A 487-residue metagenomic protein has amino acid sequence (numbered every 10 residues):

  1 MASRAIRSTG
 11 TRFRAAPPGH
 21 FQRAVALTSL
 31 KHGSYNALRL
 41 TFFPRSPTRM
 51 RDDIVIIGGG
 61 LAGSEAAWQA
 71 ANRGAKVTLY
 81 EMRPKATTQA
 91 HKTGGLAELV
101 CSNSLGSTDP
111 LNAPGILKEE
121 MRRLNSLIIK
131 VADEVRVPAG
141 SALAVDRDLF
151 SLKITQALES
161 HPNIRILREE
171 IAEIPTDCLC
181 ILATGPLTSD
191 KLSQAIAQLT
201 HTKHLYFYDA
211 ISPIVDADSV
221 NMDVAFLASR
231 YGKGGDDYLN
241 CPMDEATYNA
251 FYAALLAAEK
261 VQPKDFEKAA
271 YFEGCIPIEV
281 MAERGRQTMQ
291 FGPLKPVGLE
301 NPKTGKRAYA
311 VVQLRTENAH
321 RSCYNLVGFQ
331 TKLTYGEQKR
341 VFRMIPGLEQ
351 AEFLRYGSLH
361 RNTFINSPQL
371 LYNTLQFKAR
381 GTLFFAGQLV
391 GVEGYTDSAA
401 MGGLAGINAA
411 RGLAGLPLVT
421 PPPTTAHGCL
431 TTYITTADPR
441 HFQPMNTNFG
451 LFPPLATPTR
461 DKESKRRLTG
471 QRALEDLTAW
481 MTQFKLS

Functional and structural regions predicted by a protein language model:
Y35, T41-T48: Short, positively charged and aromatic/hydrophobic N-terminal segments
I54-T78: N-terminal Rossmann-like FAD-binding beta1-loop-alpha1 element of flavoenzymes
Q69-A75, L79-I129, P423-H427, T431: N-terminal FAD cofactor-binding segment of flavoenzymes
D109-T155, E159: A conserved beta-strand/loop capping segment in the N-terminal third of enzymes that catalyze redox or closely related
S160-R315, Y324-Y335, K339: Predominantly flavin-linked oxidoreductase catalytic cores and closely associated redox partners
L326-V392, A399-M401, V419-T436, F442-N446 (+1 more regions): A glycine-rich dinucleotide-binding beta-alpha-beta segment and adjacent secondary-structure elements that constitute
A399-V419: Internal hydrophobic alpha-helix adjacent to the cofactor/substrate pocket in enzyme cavities
M445-S487: C-terminal auxiliary extensions adjacent to catalytic cores
